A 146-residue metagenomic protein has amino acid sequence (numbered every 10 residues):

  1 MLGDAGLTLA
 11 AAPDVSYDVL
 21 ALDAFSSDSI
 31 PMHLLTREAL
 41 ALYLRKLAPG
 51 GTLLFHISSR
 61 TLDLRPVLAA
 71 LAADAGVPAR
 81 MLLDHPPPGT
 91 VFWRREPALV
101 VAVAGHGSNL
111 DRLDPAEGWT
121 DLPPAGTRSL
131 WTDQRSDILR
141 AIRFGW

Functional and structural regions predicted by a protein language model:
M1-A70, A75-M81: The AdoMet/dcAdoMet-binding core of the Class I SAM-like
G3-D14, P66, A70, A75-W146: Soluble small-group transferase modules, centered on the S-adenosyl donor enzyme superfamily
